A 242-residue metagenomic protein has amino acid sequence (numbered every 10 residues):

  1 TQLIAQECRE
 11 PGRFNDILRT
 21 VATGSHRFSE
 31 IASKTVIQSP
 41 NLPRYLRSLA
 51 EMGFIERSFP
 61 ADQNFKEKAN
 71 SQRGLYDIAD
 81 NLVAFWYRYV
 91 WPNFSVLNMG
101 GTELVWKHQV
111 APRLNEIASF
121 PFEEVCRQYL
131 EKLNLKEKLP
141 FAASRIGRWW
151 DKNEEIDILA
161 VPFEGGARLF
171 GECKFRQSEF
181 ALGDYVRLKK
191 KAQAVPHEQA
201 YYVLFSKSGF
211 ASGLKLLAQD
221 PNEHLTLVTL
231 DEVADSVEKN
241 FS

Functional and structural regions predicted by a protein language model:
T1-V83: Interdomain hinge/linker elements that couple catalytic modules in large macromolecular machines
N70-S242: A cross-kingdom feature that marks ATP-driven nucleic-acid transaction machinery
